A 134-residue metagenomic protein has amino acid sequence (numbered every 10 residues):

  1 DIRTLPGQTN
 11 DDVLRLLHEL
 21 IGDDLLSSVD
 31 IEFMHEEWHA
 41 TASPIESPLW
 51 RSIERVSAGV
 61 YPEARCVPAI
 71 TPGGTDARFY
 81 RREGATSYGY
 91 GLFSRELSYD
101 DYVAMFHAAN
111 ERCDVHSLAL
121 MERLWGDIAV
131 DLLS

Functional and structural regions predicted by a protein language model:
D1-S134: Metal-dependent amide/peptide-bond hydrolase catalytic core, centered on the "pita-bread" metallohydrolase fold
